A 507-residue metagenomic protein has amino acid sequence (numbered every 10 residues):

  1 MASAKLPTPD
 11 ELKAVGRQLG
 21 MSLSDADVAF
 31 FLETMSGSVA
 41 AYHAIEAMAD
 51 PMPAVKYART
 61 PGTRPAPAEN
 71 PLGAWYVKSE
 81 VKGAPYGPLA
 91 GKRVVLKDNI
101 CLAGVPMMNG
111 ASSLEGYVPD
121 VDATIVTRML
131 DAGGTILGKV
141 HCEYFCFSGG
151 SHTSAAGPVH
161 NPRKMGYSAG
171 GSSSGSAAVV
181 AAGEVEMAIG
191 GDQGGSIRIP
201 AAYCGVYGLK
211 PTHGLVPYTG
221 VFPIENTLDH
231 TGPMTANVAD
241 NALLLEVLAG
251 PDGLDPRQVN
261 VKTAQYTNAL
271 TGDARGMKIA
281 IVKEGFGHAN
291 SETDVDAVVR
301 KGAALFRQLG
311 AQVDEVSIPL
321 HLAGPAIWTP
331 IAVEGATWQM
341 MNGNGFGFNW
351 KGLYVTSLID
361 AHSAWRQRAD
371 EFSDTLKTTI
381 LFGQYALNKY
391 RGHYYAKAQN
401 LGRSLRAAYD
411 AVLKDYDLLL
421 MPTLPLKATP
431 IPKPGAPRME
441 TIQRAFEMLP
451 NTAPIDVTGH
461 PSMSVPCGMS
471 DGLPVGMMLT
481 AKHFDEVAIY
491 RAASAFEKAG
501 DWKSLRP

Functional and structural regions predicted by a protein language model:
M1-L89, V247-A453, V457, F484 (+2 more regions): Amidase signature
G20-S22, Y76-V77, V95, S113-Y117 (+3 more regions): Short, well-ordered beta-strand elements within core beta-sheets of diverse protein domains
S22-Q193, R300-A304, L309: Gly/Ser-rich catalytic/binding loops embedded in alpha/beta enzyme cores
A103, E143-C146, G195-R198, H230-T231 (+5 more regions): Flexible loop/turn segments at secondary-structure boundaries
N109-E115, G435-E440, L479: Short glycine-enriched, charge-decorated loop/helix-capping segments at active-site entrances that position
D122-A123, T127-P251, D456-M469, L473-G476: Short glycine/serine-rich loop segments
S151-A155, A202-G205, I327-V333, G435-P437 (+1 more regions): Short low-complexity, flexible loop/linker segments enriched in glycine and/or proline with clustered acidic
V475-V487: Short, electropositive alpha-helical surface patch
